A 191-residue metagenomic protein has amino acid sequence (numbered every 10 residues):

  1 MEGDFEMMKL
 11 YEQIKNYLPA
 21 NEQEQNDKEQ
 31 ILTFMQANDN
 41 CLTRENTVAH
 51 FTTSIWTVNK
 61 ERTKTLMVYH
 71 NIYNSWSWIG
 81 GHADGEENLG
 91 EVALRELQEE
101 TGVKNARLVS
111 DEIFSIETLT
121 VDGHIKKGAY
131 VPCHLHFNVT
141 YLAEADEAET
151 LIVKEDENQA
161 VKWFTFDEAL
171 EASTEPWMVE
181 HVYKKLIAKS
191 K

Functional and structural regions predicted by a protein language model:
M1-D27: Alpha-helical and coiled-coil interaction segments, frequently adjacent to or embedded within charge-biased
P19-S54: Acidic, metal-coordinating catalytic segment for phosphate/diphosphate chemistry, firing primarily on the Nudix
D39, V48, Y73, A148-T150 (+1 more regions): Generic secondary-structure boundary/loop-capping signal
T43-W78: N-terminal strand-loop-strand
D84-W177: Unchanged
T174-K191: Charged phosphate-binding loop/patch that engages nucleotide di/tri-phosphates or the phosphate backbone of nucleic
